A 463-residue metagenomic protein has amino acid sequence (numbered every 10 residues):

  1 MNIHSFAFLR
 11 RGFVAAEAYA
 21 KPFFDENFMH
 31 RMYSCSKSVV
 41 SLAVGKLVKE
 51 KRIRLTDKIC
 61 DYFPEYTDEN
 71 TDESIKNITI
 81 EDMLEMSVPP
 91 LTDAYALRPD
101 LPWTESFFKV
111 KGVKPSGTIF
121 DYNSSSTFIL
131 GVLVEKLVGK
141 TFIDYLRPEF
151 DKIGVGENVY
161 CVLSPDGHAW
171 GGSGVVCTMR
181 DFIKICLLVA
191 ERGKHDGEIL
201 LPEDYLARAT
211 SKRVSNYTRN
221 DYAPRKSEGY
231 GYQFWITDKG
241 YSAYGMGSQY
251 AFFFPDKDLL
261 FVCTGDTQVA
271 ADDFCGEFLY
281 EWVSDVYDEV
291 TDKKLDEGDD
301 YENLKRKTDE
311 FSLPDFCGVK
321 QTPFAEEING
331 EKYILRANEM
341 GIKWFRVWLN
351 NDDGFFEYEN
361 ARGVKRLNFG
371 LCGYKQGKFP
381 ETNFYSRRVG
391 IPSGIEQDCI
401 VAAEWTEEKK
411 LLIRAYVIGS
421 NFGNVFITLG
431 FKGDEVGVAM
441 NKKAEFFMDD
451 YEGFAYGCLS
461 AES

Functional and structural regions predicted by a protein language model:
M1-F24, D258-F261: A short, well-structured edge-of-sheet supersecondary motif
G12, H30-T56, M83, L130-V134 (+1 more regions): Active-site SXXK
D25, K111-S116, S126-I129, S164-G171 (+1 more regions): Flexible glycine/proline-enriched surface loops and loop-helix/loop-strand junctions
E50-P89, K109, V138-S173, C177: Active-site helix/loop module of the DD-peptidase/beta-lactamase fold, centered on the serine-lysine SxxK catalytic
I129-L133, G171-K194, Q249-D266: Active-site-proximal alpha-helical segments within enzyme catalytic domains
L206-T264: Active-site Gly/Thr loop motif
G245-D315: Structured C-terminal helix/loop/strand segments within mature extracytoplasmic catalytic/sensor domains
G298-S463: Peripheral terminal and inter-domain segments
